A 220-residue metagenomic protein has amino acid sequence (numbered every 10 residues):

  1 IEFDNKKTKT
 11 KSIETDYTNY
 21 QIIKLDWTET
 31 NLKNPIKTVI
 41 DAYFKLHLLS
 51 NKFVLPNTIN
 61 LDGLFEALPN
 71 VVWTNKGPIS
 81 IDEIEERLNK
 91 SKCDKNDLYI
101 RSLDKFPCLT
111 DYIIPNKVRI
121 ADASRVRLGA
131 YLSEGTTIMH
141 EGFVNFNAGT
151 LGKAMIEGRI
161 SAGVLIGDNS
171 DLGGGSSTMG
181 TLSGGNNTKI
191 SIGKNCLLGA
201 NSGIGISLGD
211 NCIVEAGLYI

Functional and structural regions predicted by a protein language model:
I1-D111: Terminal amphipathic alpha-helical/low-complexity segments used for targeting or macromolecular assembly
Y112-N116: Acidic-glycine-rich active-site phosphate/pyrophosphate-binding loop
V118, S124-V126, A130-L132, T136-I138 (+8 more regions): A structural motif detector for beta-strand N-caps
